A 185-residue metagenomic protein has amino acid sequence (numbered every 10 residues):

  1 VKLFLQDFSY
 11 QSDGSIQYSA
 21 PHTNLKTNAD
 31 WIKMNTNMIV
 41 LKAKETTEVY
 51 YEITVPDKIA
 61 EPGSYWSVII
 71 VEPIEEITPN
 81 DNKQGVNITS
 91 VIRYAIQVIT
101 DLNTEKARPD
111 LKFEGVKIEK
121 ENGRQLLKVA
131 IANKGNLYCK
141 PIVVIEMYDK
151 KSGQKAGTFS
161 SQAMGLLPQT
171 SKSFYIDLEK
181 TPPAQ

Functional and structural regions predicted by a protein language model:
V1-K26, A132, N136-G153: Short acidic, flexible loop segments centered on an aromatic residue
K2-Q11, Q17-P21, T54-D101, T181-Q185: Terminal connector regions
F4-Q6, N35-N37, K42, P56 (+4 more regions): A structural detector for beta-sheet-dominated domains
S12-Q17, M34-K44, E72-T78, K117 (+2 more regions): Short N-terminal helix-initiation segments at or just after the protein's N-terminus
T23-K58, K150-P183: Intrinsically disordered, low-complexity Pro/Gly/Ser/Thr-rich segments with frequent PxxP/GP/PP motifs and embedded
T47-V49, A60-V68, G123-L127: Short, solvent-exposed loop/turn segments enriched in Ser/Thr/Gly
E61-G63, I88-I92, E121, L137 (+1 more regions): A generic structural micro-feature
I74-L126, A130, T158: Long, low-complexity ectodomains and other extracytoplasmic segments of secretory-pathway proteins
